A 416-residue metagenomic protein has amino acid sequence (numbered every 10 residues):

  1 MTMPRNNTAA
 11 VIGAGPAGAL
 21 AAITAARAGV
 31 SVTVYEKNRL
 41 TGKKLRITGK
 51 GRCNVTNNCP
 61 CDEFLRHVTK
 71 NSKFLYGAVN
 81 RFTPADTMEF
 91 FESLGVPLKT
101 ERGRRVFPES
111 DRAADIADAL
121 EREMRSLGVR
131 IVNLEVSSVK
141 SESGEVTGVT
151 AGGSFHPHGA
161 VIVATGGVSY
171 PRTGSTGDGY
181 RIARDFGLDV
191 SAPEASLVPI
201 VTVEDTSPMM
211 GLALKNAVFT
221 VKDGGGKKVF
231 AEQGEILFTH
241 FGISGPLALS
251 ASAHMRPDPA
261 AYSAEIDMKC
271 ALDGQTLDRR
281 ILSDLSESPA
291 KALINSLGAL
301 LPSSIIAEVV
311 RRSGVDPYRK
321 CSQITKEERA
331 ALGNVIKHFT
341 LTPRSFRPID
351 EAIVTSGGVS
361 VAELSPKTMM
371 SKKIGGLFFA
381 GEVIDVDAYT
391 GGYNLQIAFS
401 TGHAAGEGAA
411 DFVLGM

Functional and structural regions predicted by a protein language model:
R5-N7, G152-A160, A231-Q233: Core beta-strand elements of the Rossmann-like FAD/NAD(P) dinucleotide-binding domain in flavoenzyme oxidoreductases
N7-V34, A405-A410: N-terminal Rossmann-like FAD-binding beta1-loop-alpha1 element of flavoenzymes
A10-I12, Y35, V136, H156-R172 (+2 more regions): Short hydrophobic core segments
A26-K50: Glycine-rich FAD pyrophosphate-binding loop
R39-T41, R46-I47, C61-D62, P97 (+2 more regions): An anion/pyrophosphate-binding glycine-rich loop and adjacent beta-alpha core in soluble alpha-beta enzymes
R52-T100: Glycine-rich active-site loop/strand segments that organize a redox cofactor
V132-E135, A307-D387: A glycine-rich dinucleotide-binding beta-alpha-beta segment and adjacent secondary-structure elements that constitute
V132-E145: A conserved short coil-to-beta-strand element within the FAD-binding core of flavoproteins
